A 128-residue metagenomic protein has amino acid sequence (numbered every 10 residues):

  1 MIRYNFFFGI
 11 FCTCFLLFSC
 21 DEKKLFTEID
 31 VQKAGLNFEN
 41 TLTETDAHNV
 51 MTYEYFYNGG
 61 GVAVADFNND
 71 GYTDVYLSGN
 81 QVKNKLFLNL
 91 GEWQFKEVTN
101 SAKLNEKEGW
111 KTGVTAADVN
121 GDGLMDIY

Functional and structural regions predicted by a protein language model:
M1-L25: Bacterial Sec-dependent N-terminal signal peptides
C20-Y128: Acidic, glycine/proline-rich Ca2+-coordinating loop motifs
